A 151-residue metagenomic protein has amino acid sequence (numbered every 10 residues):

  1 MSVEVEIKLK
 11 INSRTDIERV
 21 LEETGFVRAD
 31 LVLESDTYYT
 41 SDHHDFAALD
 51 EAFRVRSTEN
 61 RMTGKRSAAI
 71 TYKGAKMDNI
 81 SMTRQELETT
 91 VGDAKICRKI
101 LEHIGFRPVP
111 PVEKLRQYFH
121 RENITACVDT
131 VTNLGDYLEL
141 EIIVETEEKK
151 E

Functional and structural regions predicted by a protein language model:
M1-N123: N-terminal strand-loop-strand beta-hairpin
K73-G74, N133-E141: Residues forming anionic-ligand binding surfaces in small-molecule and nucleic-acid pockets of primarily soluble enzymes
M82-E86, Y137-I143: Short acidic, glycine/Ser/Thr-rich loop/turn "cap" segments at secondary-structure junctions
V128, N133, I143-E145: An amphipathic alpha-helical core segment
T146-E151: Mixed-charge, glycine-accented linear interaction segment located at domain edges/termini
